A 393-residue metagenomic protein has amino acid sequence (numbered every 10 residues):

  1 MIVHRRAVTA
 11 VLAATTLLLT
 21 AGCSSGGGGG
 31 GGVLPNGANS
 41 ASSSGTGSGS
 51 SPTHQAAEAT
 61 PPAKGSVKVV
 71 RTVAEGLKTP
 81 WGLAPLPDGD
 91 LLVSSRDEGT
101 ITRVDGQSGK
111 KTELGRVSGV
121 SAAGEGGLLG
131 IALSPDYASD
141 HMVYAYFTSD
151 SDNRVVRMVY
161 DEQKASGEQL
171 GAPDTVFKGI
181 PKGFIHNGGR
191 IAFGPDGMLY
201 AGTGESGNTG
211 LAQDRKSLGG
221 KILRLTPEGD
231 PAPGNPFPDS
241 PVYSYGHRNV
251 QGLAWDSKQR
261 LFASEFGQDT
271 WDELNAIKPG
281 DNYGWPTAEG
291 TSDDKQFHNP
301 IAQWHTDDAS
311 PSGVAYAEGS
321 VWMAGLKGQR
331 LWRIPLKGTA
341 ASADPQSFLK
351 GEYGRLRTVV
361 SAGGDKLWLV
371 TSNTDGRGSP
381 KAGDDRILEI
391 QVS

Functional and structural regions predicted by a protein language model:
I2-R6, S24-N208, R260-F266, D308-G338 (+2 more regions): Acidic, Gly/Ser/Thr-rich repeat motifs that build Ca2+-stabilized beta-propeller blades
R6-T15: Sec-dependent N-terminal signal peptides
L19-G22: C-terminal motif of bacterial Sec signal peptides marking the signal peptidase cleavage site
T112-G126, G171-N187, L225-Y245, N282-T306 (+1 more regions): Surface-exposed loop and turn segments in beta-propeller and other repeat-based domains that flank or scaffold
V242-D269: Repeat-solenoid scaffold signature
R355-T358: Repeated scaffold domains used in trafficking and secretory/extracellular systems, primarily beta-propellers
